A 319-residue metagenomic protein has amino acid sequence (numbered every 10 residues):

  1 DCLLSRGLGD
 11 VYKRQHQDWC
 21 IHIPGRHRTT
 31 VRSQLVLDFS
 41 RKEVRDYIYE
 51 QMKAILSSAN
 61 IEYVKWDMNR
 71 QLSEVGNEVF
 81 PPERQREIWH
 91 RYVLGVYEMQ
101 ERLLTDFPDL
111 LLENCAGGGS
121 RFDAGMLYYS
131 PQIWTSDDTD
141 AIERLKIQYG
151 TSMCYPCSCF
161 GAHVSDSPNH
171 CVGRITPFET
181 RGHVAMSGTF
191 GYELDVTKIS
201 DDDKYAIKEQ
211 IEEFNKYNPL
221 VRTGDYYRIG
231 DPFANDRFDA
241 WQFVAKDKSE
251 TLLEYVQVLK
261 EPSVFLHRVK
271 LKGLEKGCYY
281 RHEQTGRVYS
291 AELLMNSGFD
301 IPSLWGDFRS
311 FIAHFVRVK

Functional and structural regions predicted by a protein language model:
D1-Y12: Single conserved hydrophobic/aromatic residue that forms the stacking wall/gate of nucleotide- or nucleobase-binding
R6, N69-Q71, C115-G119: Active-site beta-loop-alpha junctions enriched in small/polar residues
V11, L220-T223: Active-site loops and adjacent core secondary-structure elements that bind or stabilize anionic groups
K13-D46, H90-T197: Glycan-recognition surfaces
S40-W66: An active-site-proximal structural segment forming one wall of the substrate-binding cleft that immediately precedes
I48, D67, L112, A185 (+2 more regions): Conserved, mostly hydrophobic/aromatic
P232-E275: Carbohydrate-binding surface patches
A291-K319: C-terminal beta-strand-rich structural cap/linker in extracellular carbohydrate-active enzymes
